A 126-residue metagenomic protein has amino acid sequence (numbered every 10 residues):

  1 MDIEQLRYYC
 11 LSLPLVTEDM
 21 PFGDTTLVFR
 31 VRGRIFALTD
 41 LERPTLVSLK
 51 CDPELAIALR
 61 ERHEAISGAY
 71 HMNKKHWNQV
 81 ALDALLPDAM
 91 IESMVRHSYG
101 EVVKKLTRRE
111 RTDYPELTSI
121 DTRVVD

Functional and structural regions predicted by a protein language model:
M1-D126: Charge-dense, helix-prone N-terminal extensions
